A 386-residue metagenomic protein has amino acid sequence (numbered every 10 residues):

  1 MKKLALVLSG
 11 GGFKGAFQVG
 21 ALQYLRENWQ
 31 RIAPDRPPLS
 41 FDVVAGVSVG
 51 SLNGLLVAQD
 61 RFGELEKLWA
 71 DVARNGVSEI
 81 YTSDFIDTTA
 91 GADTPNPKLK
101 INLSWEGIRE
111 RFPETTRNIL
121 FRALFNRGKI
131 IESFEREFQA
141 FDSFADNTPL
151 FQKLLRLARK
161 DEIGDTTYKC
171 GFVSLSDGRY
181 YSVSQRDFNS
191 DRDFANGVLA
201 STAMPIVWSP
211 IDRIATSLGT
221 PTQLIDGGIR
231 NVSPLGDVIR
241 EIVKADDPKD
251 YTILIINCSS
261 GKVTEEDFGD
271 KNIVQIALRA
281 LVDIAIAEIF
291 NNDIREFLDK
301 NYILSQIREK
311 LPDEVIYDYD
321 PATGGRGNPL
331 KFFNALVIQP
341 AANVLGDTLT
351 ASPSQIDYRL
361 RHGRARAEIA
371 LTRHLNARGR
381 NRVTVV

Functional and structural regions predicted by a protein language model:
M1-L4, F332: A short, charged/proline- and glycine-enriched loop that marks the coil->beta-strand transition at the N-terminal
K3-A5, F13-S143, N147-T148, V183-D187 (+3 more regions): Patatin-like phospholipase
G10-F13, S176: Short polar catalytic/cofactor-binding loops
G11, A21, G50, C170 (+5 more regions): Conserved small-residue
S133-F141, L150-E241: Active-site gating loop/helix substructures
P234-S260: A short alpha/beta connector and helix-capping loop motif
C258, R295-V386: C-terminal helical/tail subdomains of lipid-metabolizing enzymes
D267-Q306: Acidic, Ser/Thr-rich peripheral helices and adjacent loops at domain boundaries
